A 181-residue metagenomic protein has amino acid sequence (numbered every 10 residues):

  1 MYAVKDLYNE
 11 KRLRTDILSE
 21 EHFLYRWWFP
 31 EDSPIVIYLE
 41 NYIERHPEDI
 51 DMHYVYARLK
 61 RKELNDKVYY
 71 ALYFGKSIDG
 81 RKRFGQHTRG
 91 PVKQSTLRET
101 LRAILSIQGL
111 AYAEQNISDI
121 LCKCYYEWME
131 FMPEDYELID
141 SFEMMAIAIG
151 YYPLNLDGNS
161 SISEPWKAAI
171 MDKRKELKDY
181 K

Functional and structural regions predicted by a protein language model:
M1-K181: Boundary/linker segments flanking structured domains
